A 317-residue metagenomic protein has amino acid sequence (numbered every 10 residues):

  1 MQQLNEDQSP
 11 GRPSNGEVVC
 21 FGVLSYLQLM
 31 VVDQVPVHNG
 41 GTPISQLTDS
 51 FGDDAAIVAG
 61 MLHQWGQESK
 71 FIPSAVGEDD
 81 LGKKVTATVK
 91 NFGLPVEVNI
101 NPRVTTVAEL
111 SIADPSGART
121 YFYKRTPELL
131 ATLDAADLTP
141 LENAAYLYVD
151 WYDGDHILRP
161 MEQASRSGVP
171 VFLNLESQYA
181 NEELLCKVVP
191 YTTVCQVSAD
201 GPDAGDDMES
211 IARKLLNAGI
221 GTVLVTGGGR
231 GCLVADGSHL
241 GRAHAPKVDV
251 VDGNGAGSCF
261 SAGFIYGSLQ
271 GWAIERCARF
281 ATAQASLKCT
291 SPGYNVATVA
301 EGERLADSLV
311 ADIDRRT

Functional and structural regions predicted by a protein language model:
M1-I72, D80, A87: Glycine-rich phosphate/adenosyl-contacting loop at the front of the ribokinase-like
M1-V19, M208-T317: Conserved phosphate-binding/catalytic region of the ribokinase-like
N15, G40-I44, Q64-A145, L305-T317: Conserved N-terminal subdomain of the carbohydrate kinase-like
L47-T48, V76, R125-E128, L175-Y179 (+2 more regions): Short, acidic/turn-prone active-site loops that include or flank metal/cofactor- and phosphate-binding residues
E142, L158-V171: Glycosyltransferases and closely related glycan-assembly transferases that use nucleotide-activated donors
L147-D153, N174-E176: Catalytic beta/alpha-barrel core
S165-R242: Conserved phosphate/ATP/ADP-binding segment of small-molecule kinases
